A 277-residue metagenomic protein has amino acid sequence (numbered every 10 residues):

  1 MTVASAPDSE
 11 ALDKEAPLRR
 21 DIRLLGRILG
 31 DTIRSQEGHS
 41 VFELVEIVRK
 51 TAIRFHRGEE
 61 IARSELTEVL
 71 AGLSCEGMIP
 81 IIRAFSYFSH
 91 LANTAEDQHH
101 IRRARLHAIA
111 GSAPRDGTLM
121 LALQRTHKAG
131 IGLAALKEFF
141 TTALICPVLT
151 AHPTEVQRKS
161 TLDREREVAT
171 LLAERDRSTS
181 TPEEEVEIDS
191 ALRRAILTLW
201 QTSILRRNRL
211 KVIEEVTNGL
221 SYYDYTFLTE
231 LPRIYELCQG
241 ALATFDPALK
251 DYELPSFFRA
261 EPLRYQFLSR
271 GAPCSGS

Functional and structural regions predicted by a protein language model:
M1-S277: Often metal-dependent polyanion-binding catalytic scaffolds in large enzymes
